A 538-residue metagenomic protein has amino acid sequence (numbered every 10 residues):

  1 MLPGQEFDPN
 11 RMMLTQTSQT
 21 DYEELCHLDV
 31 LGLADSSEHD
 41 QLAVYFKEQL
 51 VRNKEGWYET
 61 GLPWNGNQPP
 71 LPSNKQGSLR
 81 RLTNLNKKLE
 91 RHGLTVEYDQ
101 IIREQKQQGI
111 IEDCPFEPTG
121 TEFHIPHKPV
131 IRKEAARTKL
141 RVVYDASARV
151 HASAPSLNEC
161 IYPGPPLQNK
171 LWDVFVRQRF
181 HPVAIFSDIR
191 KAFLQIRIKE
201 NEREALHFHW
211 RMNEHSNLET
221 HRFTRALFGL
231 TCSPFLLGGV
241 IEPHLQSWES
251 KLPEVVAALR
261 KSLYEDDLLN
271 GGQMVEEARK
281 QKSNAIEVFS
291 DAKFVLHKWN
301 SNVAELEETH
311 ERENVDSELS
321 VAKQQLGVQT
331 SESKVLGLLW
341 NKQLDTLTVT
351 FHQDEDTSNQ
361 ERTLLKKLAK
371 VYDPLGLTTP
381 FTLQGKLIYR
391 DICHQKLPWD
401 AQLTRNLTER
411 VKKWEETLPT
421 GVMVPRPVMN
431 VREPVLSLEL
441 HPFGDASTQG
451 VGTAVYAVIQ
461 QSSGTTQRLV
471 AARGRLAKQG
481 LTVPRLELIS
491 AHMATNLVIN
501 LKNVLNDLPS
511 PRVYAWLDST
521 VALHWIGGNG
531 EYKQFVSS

Functional and structural regions predicted by a protein language model:
M1-F186, W210-S216, L245-E249, A258 (+3 more regions): Intrinsically disordered, low-complexity regulatory segments at domain boundaries and processing junctions
I111-V130, E416-G444: Flexible, glycine/threonine-enriched loop-and-boundary segments that flank and lead into catalytic domains of large
P166, N217-V240, I459-I489: A short, polar/acidic, helix/strand-boundary loop motif
Q168-V183, E242-L245, L486-R512: Metal-dependent nuclease catalytic cores in nucleic-acid-processing enzymes, especially RNase H-like/related
R179-P253, A457: Conserved polymerase palm-domain catalytic core
P234-K280, N284, N496-A515: Active-site palm subdomain of RNA-directed nucleic acid polymerases
S262, V303-E305, M493-S538: RNase H catalytic domain
V335, L438, P442-Q467: Acidic, metal-ligating active-site segments
